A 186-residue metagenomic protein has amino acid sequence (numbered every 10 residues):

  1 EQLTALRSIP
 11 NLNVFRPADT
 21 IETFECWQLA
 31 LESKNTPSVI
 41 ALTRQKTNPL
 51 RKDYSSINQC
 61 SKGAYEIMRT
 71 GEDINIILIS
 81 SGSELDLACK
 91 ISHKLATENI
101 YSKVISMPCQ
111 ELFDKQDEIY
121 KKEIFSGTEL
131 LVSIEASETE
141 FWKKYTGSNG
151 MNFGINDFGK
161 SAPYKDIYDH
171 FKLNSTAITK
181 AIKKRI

Functional and structural regions predicted by a protein language model:
E1-S33, N174, T179-A181: Conserved thiamine diphosphate
E32-I186: Thiamine diphosphate
